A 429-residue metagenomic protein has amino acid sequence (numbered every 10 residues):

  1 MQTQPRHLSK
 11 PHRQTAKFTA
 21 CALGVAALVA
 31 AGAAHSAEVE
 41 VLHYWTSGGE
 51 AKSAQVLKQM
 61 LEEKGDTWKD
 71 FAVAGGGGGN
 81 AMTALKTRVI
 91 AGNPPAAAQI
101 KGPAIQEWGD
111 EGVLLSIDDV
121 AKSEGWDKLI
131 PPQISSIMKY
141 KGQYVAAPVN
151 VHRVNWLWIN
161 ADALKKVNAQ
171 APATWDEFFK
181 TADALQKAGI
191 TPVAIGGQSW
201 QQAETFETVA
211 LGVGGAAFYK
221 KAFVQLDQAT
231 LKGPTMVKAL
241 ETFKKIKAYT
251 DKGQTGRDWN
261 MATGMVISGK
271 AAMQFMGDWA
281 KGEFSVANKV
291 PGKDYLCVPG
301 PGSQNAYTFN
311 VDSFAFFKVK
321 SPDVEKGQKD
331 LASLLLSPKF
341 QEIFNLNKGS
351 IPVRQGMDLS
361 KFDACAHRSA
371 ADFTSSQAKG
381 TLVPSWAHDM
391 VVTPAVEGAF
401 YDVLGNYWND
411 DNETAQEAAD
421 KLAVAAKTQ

Functional and structural regions predicted by a protein language model:
A34-V113, S123-W126, A171, T255 (+3 more regions): Conserved N-terminal structural module of periplasmic/extracytoplasmic solute-binding proteins
A37, Q59, E63, A91 (+5 more regions): Extracytoplasmic/periplasmic substrate-recognition and gating elements
T87-R88, P94-A96, W126-D162, T191-P192 (+2 more regions): A structural signal for short loop-to-beta-strand junctions that line the ligand-binding cleft of periplasmic/secreted
G102-V154, F179, T205-E207, G292: Hinge/lid segment of periplasmic solute-binding proteins
D118-I130, S136, Q170, G197 (+4 more regions): Short, solvent-exposed loop/beta-turn-alpha elements that line the ligand-binding surface or hinge of extracytoplasmic
Y140-V149, F179-Q228, A271: Extracytoplasmic/periplasmic solute-binding protein
P148, F314, M357, A371-A426: C-terminal capping/gating helix-and-loop segments adjacent to ligand/active sites or protein-protein/ligand interfaces
A182-L185, Q225-T255: Glycine-centered hinge/linker elements that transmit conformational signals in sensory and ligand-binding systems
